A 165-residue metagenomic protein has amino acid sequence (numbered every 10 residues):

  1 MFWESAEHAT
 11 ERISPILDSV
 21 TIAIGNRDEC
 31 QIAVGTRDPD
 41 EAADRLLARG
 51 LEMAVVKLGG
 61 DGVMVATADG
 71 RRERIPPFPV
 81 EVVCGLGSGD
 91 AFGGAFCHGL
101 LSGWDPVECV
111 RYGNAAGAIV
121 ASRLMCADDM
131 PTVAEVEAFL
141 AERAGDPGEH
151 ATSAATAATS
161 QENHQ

Functional and structural regions predicted by a protein language model:
M1-R45, D61-V63: Conserved beta-alpha-beta core of the PfkB/ribokinase-like small-molecule kinase fold
R37-Q165: Conserved phosphate-binding/catalytic region of the ribokinase-like
